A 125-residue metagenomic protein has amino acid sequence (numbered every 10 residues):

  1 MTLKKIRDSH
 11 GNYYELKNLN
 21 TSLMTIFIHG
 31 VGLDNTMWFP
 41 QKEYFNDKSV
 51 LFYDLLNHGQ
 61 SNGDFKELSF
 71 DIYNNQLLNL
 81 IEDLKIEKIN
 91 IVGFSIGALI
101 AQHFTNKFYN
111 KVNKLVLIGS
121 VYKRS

Functional and structural regions predicted by a protein language model:
M1-G11: N-terminal cap/lid segment of alpha/beta-hydrolase-fold proteins
N12, L16-N62: Conserved HGGG/HGGXW glycine-rich cap/lid loop of the alpha/beta-hydrolase fold
N20-S22, D47, E82-K88, N110: Active-site acidic short loop of glycosyltransferases
K42, I81, F104-T105: A conserved amphipathic alpha-helix that caps or lines the catalytic cleft of carbohydrate- and lipid-modifying enzymes
K42-F45, E67-F70, Y109: Glycine-rich, phosphate-binding/catalytic loops in enzymes
L51-V92: Active-site loop/oxyanion-hole signature of alpha/beta-hydrolase fold enzymes
E87-S125: Conserved hydrolase catalytic core segment
